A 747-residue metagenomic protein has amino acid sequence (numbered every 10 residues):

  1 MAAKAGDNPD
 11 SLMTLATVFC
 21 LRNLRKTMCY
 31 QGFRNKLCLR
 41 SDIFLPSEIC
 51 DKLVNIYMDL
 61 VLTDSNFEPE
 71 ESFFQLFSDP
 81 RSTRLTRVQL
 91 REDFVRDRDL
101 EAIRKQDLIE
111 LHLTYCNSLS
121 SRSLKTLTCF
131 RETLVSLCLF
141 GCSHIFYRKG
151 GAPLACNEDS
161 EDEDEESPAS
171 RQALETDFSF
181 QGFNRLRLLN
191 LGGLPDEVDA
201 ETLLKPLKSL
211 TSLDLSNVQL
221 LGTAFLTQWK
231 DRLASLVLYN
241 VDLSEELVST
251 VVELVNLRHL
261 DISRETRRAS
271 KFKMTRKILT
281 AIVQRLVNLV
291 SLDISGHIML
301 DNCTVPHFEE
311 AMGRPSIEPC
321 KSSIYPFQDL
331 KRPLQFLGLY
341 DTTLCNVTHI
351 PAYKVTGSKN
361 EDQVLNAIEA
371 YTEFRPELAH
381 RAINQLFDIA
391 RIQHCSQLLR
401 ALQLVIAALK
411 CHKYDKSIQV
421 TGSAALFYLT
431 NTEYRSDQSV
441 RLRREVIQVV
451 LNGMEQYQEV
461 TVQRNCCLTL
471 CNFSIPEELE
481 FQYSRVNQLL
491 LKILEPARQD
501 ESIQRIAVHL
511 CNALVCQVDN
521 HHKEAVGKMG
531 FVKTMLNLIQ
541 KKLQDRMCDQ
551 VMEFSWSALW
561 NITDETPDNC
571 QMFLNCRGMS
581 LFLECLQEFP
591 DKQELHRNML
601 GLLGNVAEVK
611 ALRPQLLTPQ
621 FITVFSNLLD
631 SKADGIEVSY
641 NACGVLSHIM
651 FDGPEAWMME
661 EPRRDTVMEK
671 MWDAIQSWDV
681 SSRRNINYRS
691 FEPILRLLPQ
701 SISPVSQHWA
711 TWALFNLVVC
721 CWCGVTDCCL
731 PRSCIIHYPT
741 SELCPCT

Functional and structural regions predicted by a protein language model:
A2-P9, M13-T27, L330-K331, L337-L402: N-terminal "cap/leader" segments of large eukaryotic alpha-helical scaffolds
R22-S170, S179, N184-G192, T211 (+1 more regions): LRR N-terminal entry segment and analogous cap-like coil->beta motifs
V88-F94, H112-S118, L139-I145, E158-A169 (+7 more regions): Concave beta-strand-loop units of leucine-rich repeat
E101-Q106, L124-R131, R148-F183, E201-S209 (+5 more regions): A structural signal for leucine-rich repeat
K105, R131, F183, L207 (+13 more regions): Core helices of alpha-solenoid repeat scaffolds
V135, Q181-R187, L204-T211, T227-A234 (+21 more regions): Alpha-helical solenoid repeats of the armadillo/HEAT superfamily in eukaryotic scaffolding/adaptor proteins
L154-N157, S249, S270-K271, T280-A281 (+12 more regions): HEAT/armadillo-like alpha-solenoid scaffolds in large eukaryotic assembly and transport factors
L365-E373, Q403-Y414, Q448-Q458, Q488-Q499 (+7 more regions): HEAT/HEAT-like alpha-solenoid repeats
